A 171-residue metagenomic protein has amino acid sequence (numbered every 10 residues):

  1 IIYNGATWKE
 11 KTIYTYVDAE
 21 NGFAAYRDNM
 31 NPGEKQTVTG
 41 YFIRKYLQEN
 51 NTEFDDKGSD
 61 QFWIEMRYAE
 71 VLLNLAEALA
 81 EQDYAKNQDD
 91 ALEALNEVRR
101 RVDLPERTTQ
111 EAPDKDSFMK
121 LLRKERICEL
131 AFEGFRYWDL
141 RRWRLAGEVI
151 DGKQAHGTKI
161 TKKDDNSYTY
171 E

Functional and structural regions predicted by a protein language model:
I1-E171: Acidic/polar-rich alpha-helix caps and helix-coil junctions
